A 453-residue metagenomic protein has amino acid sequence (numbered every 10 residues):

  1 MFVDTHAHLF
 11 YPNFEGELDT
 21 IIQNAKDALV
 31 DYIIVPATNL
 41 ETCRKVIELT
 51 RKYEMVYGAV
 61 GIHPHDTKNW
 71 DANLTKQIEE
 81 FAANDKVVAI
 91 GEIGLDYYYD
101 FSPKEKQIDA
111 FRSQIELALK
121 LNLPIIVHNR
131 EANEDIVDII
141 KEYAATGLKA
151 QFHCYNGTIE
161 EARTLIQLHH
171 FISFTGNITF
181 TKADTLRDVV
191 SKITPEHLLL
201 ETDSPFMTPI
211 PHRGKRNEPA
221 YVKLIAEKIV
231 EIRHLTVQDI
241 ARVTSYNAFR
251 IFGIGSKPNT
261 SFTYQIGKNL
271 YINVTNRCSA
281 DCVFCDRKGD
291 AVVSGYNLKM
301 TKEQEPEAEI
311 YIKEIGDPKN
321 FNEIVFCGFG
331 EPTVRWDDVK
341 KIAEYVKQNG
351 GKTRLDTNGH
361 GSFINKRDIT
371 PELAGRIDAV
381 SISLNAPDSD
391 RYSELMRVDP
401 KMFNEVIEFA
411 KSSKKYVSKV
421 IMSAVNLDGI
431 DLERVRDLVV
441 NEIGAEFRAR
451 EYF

Functional and structural regions predicted by a protein language model:
M1-F252, N269, F284-A291, G295-K313: Mid-domain alpha/beta scaffold segments of enzyme catalytic cores
T50-R51, I115, V137-Q151, F252-K257 (+3 more regions): Short, electropositive alpha-helical surface patch
E80-V88, E142-T158, Q167-L168, E196 (+2 more regions): Structural recognition of alpha->loop->beta junctions
G94-Y98, P205, P332-T333, G359-F363 (+3 more regions): Conserved radical SAM core fold
Q107-E116, E218-V222, M396-K415: Glycine-rich S-adenosyl-L-methionine
L121, N322-F326, N349-R354, D378-S381 (+1 more regions): Conserved C-terminal portion of the radical SAM core fold that forms the substrate/S-adenosylmethionine-binding
P258-K288: N-terminal pre-triad scaffold of radical SAM enzymes
Y296-I310, P332-G375, A386-P387, N426-R434: Canonical radical SAM enzyme core domain
